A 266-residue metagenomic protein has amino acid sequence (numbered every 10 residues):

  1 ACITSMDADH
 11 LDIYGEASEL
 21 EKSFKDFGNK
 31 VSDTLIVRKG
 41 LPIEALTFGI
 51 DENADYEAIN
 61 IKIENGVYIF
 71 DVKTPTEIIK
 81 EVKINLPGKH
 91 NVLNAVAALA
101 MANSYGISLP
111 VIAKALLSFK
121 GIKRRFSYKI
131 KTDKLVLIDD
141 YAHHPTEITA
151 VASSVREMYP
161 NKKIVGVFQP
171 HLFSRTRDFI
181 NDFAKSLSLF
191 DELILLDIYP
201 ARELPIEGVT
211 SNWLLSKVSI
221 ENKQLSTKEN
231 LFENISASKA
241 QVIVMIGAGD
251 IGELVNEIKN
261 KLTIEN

Functional and structural regions predicted by a protein language model:
A1-L137, N212-S216, S238: Acidic, Mg2+-coordinating active-site environments of NTP-dependent enzymes
D7-D9, L41, H143, P170-L172 (+2 more regions): Short glycine-rich anion-binding loops that position phosphate/pyrophosphate groups of nucleotides and phosphorylated
L11-E19, R175-T176, E203-I206, E253-V255: Glycine/threonine-rich flexible loop motifs
I43, S216-L225, A237-K239, K261-N266: Short, basic, low-complexity termini and linkers enriched in Ser/Thr/Gly/Pro that act as targeting/leader peptides
I122, S153-I220, D250: Active-site beta-alpha connecting loops in nucleotide-dependent enzymes
D139-I148, H171-D178: Active-site glycine- and acidic-residue-rich loops that bind and position anionic ligands or nucleotide-like cofactors
R175-D182, S186, T227-K239: A short, acidic, amphipathic alpha-helical segment used as a generic capping/interface helix at domain edges
E229-K261: A glycine-rich beta-strand to alpha-helix segment that forms a phosphate/ribose-binding loop at ligand/cofactor sites
